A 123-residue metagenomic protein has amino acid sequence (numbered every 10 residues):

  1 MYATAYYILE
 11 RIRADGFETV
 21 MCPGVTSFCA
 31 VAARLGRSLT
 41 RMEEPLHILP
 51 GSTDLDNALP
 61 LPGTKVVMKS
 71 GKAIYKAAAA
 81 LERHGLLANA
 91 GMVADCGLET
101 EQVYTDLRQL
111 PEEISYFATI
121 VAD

Functional and structural regions predicted by a protein language model:
M1-L61, P111: Class I SAM-dependent methyltransferase SAM-binding "motif I" and its flanking Rossmann-like core
L59-D123: A contiguous loop/helix-start segment that scaffolds small-molecule binding in enzyme catalytic cores
